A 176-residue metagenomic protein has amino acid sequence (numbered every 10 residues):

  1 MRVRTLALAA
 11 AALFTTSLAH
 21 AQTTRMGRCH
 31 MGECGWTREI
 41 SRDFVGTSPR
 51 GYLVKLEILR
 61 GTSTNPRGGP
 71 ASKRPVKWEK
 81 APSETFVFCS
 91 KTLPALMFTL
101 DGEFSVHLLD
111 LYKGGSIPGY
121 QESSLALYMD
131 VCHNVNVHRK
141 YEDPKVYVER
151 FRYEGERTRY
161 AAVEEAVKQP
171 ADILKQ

Functional and structural regions predicted by a protein language model:
M1-A7: Bacterial N-terminal signal peptides that target proteins for export
L8-A9, A19: Cleavable N-terminal signal peptides
A21-Q176: N-terminal secretory-pathway/extracellular module detecting exported/lumenal segments and adjacent signal-anchor/first
